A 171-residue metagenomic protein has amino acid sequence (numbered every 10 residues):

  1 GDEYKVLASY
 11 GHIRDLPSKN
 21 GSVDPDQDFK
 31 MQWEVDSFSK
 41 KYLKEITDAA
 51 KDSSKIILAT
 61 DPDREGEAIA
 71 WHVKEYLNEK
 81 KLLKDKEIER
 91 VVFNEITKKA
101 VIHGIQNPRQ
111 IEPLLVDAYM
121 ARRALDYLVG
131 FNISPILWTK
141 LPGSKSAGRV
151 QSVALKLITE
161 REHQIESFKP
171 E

Functional and structural regions predicted by a protein language model:
G1-M120: Intrinsically disordered, low-complexity regulatory segments
K51, I96-E171: C-terminal or mid-to-C-terminal helical accessory/interaction module adjacent to the motor/catalytic core
